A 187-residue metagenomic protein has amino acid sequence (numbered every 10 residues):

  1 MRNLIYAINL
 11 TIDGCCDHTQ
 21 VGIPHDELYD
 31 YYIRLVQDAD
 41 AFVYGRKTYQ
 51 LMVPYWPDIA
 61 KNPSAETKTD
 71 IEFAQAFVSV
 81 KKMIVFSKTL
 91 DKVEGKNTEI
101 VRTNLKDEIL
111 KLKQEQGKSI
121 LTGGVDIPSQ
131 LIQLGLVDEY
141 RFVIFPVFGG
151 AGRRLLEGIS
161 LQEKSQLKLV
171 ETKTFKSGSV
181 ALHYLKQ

Functional and structural regions predicted by a protein language model:
M1-Q187: Enzymes that bind and transform nitrogen-containing heteroaromatic metabolites
